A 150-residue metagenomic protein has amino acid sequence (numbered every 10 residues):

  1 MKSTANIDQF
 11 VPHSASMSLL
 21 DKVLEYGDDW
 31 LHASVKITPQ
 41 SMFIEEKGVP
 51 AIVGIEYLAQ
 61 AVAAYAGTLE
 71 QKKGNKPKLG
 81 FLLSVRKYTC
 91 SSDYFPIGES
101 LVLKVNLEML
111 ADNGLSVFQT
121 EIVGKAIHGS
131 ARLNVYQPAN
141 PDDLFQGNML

Functional and structural regions predicted by a protein language model:
M1-I7, S100-L103: Short Pro/Gly-enriched beta-strand edge/turn motifs at strand-loop
D8, D21-L24, N106-E108: Conserved positions in beta-strands of structured domains
A15-P50: Catalytic strand-loop segment that frames the active site of acyl-thioester-processing enzymes
M17-L19, L101, S116: Hydrophobic core residues within well-ordered beta-strands of beta-rich domains
V23, P50-G74: Active-site helix/loop of acyl-thioester processing domains in fatty-acid/polyketide metabolism, spanning hotdog-fold
E46, C90-Y94, L107: Beta-strand-rich interaction surfaces with strong enrichment in secreted/lumenal proteins
A64, I97-E99, N106-L150: HotDog/MaoC-like acyl-thioester-processing domains
A66-V102: Hydrophobic beta-strand-centered segment that forms part of the acyl-chain substrate-binding groove
